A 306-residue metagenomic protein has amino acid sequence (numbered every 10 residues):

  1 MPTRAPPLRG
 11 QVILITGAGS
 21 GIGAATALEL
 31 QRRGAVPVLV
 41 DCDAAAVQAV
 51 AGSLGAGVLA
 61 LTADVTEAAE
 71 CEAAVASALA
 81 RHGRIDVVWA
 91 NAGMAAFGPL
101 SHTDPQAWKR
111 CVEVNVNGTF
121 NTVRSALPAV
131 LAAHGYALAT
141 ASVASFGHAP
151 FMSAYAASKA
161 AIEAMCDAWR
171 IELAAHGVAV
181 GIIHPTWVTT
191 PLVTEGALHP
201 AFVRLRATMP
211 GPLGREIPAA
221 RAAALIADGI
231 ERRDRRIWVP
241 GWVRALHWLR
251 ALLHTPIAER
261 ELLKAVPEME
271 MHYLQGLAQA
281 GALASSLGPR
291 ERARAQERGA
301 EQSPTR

Functional and structural regions predicted by a protein language model:
G19-G21: Conserved glycine-rich cofactor-binding loop
R33-A49: Conserved glycine-rich Rossmann-like NAD(P)H-binding loop of the short-chain dehydrogenase/reductase
A44, T62-A73, P105: The beta1-alpha1 cofactor-binding region of Rossmann-like NAD(H)/NADP(H)-dependent oxidoreductases
P99-L100, D104-K109: Substrate-binding pocket helix/loop in short-chain dehydrogenase/reductase
V123, S158: Active-site helix of classical SDR
S142: Residue(s) in the substrate-gating loop at a strand-loop-helix junction that position the organic substrate next
A175-V243: SDR active-site lid
